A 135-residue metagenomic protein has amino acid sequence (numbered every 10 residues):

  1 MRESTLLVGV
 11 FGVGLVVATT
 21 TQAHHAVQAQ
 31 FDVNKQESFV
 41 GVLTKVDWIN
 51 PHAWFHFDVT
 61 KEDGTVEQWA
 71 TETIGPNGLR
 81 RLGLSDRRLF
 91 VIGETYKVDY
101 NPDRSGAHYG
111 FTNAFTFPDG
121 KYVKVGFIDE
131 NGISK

Functional and structural regions predicted by a protein language model:
M1-T5: Positively charged n-region of N-terminal signal peptides that target proteins for export
V8-A18: Bacterial N-terminal signal peptides
Q22-E37: Short boundary/loop segments of OB/S1/cold-shock single-stranded nucleic-acid-binding domains
G41-L43, T95: Conserved hydrophobic positions within beta-strands
I49-T60: Short aromatic-glycine-enriched beta-strand elements
G64-N77: Short, basic/aromatic beta-hairpin or loop at an interaction surface
R81-V98: Short nucleic-acid-contacting surface segments enriched for D/E, G, S/T with interspersed K/R
N101-I128: OB-fold/S1-family single-stranded nucleic acid-binding modules
